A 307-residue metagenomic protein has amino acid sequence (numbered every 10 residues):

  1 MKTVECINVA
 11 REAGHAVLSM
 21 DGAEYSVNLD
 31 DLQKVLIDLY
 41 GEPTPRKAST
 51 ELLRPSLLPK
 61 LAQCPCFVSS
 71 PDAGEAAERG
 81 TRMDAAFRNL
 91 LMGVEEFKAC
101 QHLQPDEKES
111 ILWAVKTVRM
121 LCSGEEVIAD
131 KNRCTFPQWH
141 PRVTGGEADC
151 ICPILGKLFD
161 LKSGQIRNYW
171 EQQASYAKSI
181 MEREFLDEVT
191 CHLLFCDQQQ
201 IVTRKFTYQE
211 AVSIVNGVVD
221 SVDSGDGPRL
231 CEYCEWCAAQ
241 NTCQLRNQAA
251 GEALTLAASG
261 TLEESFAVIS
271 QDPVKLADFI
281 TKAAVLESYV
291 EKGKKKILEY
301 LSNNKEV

Functional and structural regions predicted by a protein language model:
V4-N8: Short beta-strand-centered aromatic/proline hotspots
G14-A16: Short aromatic-glycine-enriched beta-strand elements
E24-D31: A short macromolecule-binding patch
I37-P153, A283: Metal-dependent nuclease catalytic cores that hydrolyze phosphodiester bonds in DNA/RNA, characterized by
K47-R54, I214-P228: Short, intrinsically disordered, charge-biased short linear motifs at domain edges
A62-V68, S224-A257: Cysteine-cluster motifs in flexible loop/terminal segments that predominantly coordinate metals
S123-D223: Mg2+/Mn2+-dependent nuclease catalytic core
T255-V307: Contiguous, amphipathic alpha-helical segments that mediate oligomerization or scaffolding in large protein assemblies
